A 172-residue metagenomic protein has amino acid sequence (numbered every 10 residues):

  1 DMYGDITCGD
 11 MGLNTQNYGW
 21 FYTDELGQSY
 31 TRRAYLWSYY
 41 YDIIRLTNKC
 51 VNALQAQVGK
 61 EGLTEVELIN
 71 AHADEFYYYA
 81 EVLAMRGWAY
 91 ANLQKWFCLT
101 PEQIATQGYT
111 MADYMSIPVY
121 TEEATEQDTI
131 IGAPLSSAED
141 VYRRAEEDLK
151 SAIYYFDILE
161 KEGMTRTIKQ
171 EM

Functional and structural regions predicted by a protein language model:
D1-Y3: Acidic, glycine-rich segments characteristic of secretory precursors and extracytoplasmic regions
T7: Transition-metal
L13-L99, G132, S136-E139, S151-G163: Conserved, well-structured interaction surfaces
E61-L68, W96-R144: Short coil/linker segments at helix-helix boundaries
D148: Aromatic-glycine hotspot motif
R166-I168: Long, repeat-rich segments with strong aromatic
Q170-M172: Aromatic-residue-lined binding/catalytic grooves and analogous aromatic/hydrophobic interfacial grooves in multimeric
